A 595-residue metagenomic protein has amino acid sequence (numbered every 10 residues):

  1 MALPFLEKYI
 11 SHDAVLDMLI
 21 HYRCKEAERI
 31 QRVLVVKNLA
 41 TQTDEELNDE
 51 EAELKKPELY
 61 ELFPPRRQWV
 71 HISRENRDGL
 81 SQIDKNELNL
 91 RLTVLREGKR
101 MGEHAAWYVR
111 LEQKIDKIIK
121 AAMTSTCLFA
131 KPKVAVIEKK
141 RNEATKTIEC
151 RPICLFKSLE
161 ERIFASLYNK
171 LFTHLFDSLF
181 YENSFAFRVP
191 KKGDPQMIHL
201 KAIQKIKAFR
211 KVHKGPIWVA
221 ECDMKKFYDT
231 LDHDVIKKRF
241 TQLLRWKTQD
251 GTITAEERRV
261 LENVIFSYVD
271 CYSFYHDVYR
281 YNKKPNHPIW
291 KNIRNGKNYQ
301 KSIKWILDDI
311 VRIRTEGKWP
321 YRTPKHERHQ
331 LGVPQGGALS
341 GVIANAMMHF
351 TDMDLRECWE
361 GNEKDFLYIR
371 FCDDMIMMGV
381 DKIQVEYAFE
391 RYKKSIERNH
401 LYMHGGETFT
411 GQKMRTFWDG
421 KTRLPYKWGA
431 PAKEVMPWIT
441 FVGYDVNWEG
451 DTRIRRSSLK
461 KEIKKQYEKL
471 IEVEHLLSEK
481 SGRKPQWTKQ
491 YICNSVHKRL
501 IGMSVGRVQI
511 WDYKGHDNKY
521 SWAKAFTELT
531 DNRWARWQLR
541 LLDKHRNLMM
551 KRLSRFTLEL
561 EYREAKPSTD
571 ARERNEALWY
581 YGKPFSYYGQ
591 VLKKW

Functional and structural regions predicted by a protein language model:
M1-T124, L128, K551-W595: Non-catalytic, polymerase-adjacent accessory regions of viral genome-replication enzymes
R74, T248, K393-Y402: A common structural junction motif
R141-A144, I148-P190, R322-H326: Glycine/proline-rich, flexible active-site/cofactor-binding loop segments that harbor closely spaced acidic
A165, N169-H233, F266: Active-site-proximal segment of RNA-dependent polymerases
L179-G193, T252-V264, G361-I369, H404-Q412: Short, glycine/acidic-rich hinge or "gate" loops at secondary-structure transitions that mediate conformational
K214-C372, I376-F389: Conserved polymerase palm-domain catalytic core
R258-R312, G406-V496: A conserved non-catalytic segment of reverse transcriptases and RNA-directed RNA polymerases corresponding to the late
L331, Q335, E386, N399 (+1 more regions): Active-site and adjacent loop segments of nucleotide-processing enzymes that use two-metal-ion phosphate chemistry
